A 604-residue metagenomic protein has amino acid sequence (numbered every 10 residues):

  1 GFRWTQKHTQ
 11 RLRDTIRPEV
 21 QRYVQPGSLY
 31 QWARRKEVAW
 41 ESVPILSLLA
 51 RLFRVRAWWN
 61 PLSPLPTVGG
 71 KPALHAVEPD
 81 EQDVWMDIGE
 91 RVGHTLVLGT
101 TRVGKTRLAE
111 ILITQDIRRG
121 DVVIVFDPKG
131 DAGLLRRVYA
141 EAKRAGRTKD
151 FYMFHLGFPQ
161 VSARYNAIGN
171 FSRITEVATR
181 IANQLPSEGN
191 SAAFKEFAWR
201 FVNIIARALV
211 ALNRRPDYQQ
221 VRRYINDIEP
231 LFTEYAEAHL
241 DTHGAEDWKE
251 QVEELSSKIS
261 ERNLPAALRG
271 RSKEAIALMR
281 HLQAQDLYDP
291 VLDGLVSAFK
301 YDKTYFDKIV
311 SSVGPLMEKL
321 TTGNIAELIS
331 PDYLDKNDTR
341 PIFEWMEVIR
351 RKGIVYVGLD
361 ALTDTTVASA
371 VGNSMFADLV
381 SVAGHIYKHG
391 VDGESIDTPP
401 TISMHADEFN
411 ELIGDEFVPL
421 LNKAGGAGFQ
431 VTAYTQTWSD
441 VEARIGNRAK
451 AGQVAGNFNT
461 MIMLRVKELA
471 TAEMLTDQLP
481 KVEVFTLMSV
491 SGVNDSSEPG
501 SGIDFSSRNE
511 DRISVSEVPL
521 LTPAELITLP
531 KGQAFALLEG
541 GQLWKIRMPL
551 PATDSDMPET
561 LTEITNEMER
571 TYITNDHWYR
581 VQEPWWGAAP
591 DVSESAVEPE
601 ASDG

Functional and structural regions predicted by a protein language model:
G1-V103, R107-L112, T148, Q160-S162 (+5 more regions): Basic- and hydrophobic-enriched, low-structure N-terminal and domain-boundary segments that flank ATP-binding catalytic
T9-I16, V20, V24, L29 (+10 more regions): Extended hydrophobic/Leu-rich segments
L65-V77, Q160, A298-K308, V484-E498: N-terminal short leaders/motifs
H75-D80, I88-V103, R107-F429, E525-P530 (+3 more regions): P-loop NTPase motor domains
L421-E539: Conserved ATP-driven motor cores of ASCE-family P-loop NTPases powering translocation/secretion/packaging/pilus
T553-E563: Short, surface-exposed linear segments at secondary-structure transitions and domain or protein termini
